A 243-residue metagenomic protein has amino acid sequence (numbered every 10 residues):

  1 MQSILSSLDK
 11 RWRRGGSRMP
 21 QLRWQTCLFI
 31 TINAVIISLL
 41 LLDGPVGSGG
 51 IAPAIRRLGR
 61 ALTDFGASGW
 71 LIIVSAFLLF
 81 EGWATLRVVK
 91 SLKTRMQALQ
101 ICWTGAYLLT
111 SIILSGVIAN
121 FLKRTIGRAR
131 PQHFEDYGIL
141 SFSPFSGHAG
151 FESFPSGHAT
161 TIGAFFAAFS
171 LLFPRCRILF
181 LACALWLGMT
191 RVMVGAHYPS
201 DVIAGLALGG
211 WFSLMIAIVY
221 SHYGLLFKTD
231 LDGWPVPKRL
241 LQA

Functional and structural regions predicted by a protein language model:
M1-F80, R124-I126, R130-S146, A243: N-terminal transmembrane-helix/juxtamembrane module of multi-pass inner/ER membrane proteins
R13-P20, A84-T85, Y137-A243: Membrane-embedded catalytic cores of phosphoryl/pyrophosphoryl-handling enzymes
W24-L28, L99-S111, C176-L179, A204: Alpha-helical transmembrane segments of integral membrane proteins
F29, N33, L108-G116, L206 (+1 more regions): Alpha-helical transmembrane spans of integral membrane proteins, capturing the lipid-embedded, hydrophobic core of TM
L39, T110-R124, L179-R191: Small-polar-interrupted transmembrane alpha-helices in polytopic inner-membrane proteins
D43, I118, L122, F212-Y220: Alpha-helical membrane-inserting segments
G50, G82-K93, L122-R130, F134 (+1 more regions): Membrane-interfacial segments
L86-N120: Interfacial segments of alpha-helical transmembrane regions
